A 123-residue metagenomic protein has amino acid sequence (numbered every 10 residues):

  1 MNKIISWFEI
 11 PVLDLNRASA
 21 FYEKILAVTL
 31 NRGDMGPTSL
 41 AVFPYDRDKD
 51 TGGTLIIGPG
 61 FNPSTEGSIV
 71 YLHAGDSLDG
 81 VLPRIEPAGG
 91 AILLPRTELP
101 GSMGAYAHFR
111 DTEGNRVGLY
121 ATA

Functional and structural regions predicted by a protein language model:
N2, E9-D50, P100: Core segments of cupin and vicinal oxygen chelate
I5-L13, G60-E86, A105-R110: Vicinal oxygen chelate
A18-Y22, I85, G114: Conserved active-site tyrosine of GNAT-family acetyltransferases
F43-D48, F109-T112, T122: Active-site beta-strand termini and strand-to-loop segments that position acidic
G52, L119: Short glycine-/small-residue motifs
I92, L99, A107-F109: C-terminal structural segments of small proteins and small subunits
P100-M103, Y120-A123: Short beta->alpha transition motifs characteristic of CBS
